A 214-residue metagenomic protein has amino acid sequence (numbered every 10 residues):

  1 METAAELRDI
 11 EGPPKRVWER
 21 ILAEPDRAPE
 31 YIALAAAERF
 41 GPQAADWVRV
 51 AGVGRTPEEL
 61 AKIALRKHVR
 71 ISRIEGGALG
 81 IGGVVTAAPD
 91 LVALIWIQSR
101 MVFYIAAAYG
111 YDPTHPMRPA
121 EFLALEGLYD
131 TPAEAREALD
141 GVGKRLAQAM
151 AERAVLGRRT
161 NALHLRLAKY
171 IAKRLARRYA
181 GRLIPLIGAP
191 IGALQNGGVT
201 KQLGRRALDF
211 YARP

Functional and structural regions predicted by a protein language model:
M1-G77, S99-P214: Terminal, membrane-proximal amphipathic helices and intrinsically disordered targeting/regulatory segments
E75-A87: Transmembrane alpha-helix interface/packing and boundary motifs in multi-pass membrane proteins, characterized by
T86-A93, Q195: Selective recognition of hydrophobic, aromatic-rich stretches within alpha-helical transmembrane segments of polytopic
